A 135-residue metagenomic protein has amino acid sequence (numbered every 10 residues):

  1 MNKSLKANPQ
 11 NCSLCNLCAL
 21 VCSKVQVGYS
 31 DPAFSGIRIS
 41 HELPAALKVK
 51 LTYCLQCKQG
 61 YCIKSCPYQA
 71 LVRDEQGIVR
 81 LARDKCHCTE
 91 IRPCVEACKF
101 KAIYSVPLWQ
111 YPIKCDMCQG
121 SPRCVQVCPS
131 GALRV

Functional and structural regions predicted by a protein language model:
N2-A7: N-terminal beta-strand motif that seeds the catalytic metal site of vicinal oxygen chelate
P9, R83, S130: Aromatic-flanked redox-active Cys/Sec active sites in thiol-based oxidoreductases, especially the WC-centered
C12, Q56-C57, C86-T89, C115-Q119: Short Cys/His-rich zinc-binding micro-motifs
L17-R38, Y61-I78, R92-W109, P122-V135: Iron-sulfur cluster-binding cysteine motifs and their immediate structural context in ferredoxin-like electron-transfer
I37-E42, A46: Intrinsically disordered, low-complexity segments
A46-G60: Short, structured active-site "lid" loops
L51, P112-C115: Conserved positions at the start
Q76-R83, H87: Mid-chain, well-packed structural core segment of small domains
